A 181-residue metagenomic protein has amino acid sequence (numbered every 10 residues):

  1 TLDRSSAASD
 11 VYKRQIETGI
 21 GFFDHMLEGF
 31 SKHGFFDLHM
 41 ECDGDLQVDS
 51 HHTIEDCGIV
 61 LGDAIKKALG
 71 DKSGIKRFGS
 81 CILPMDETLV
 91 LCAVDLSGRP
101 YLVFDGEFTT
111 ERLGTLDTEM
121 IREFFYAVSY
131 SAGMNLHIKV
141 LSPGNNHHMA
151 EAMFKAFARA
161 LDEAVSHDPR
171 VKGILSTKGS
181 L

Functional and structural regions predicted by a protein language model:
T1-A8, Y12: Single conserved hydrophobic/aromatic residue that forms the stacking wall/gate of nucleotide- or nucleobase-binding
R14-E17, D24, E28-F30, S73-A132: Intrinsic, low-complexity N-terminal interaction/targeting segments
I16-G44, H51-I54: Polyanion/phosphate-binding surface patch
D24-D37, G58, G62-I65, C92-D95 (+2 more regions): Proline/glycine-anchored alpha-helix kink/cap motifs
D37, D71-F78, N135-K139, A164-T177: Flexible, glycine/charged-enriched surface loops at secondary-structure junctions
E41, Q47, D56, V60-L91: Contiguous domain-boundary segments centered on the initiation and propagation of an alpha-helix
I82, G144-H148, R170-L181: Short, highly charged C-terminal tails/helix-capping segments
R99, V103-F104, L113-D168: Mixed-charge, glycine-accented linear interaction segment located at domain edges/termini
